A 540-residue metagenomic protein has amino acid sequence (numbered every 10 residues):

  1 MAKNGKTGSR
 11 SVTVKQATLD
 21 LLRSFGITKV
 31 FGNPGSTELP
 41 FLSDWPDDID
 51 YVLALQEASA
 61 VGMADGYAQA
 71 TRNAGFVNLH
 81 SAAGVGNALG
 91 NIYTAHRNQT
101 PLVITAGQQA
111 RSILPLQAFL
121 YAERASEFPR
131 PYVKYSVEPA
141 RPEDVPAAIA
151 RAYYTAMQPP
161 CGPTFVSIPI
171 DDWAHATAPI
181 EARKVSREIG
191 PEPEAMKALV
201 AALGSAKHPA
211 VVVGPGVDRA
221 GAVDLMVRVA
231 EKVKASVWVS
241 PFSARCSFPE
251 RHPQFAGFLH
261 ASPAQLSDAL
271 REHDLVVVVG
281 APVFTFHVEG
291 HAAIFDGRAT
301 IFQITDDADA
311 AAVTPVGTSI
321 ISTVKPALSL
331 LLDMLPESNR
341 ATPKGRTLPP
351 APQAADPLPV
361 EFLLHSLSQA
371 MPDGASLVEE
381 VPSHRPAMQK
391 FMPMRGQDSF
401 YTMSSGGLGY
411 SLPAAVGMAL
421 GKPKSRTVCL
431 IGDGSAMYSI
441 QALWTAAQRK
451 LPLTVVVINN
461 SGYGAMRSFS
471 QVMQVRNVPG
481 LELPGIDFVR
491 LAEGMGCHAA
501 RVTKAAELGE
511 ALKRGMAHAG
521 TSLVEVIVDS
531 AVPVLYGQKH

Functional and structural regions predicted by a protein language model:
A2-R10, E143, E181, A201 (+3 more regions): Phosphate/pyrophosphate-binding active-site segments
N4-G5, A106-A147, F242-K344: Glycine-rich, acidic loop regions that bind phosphate or pyrophosphate groups
R10-Y93, R97: N-terminal cofactor/phosphate-binding cores enriched in small/glycine residues, especially glycine-rich loops such as
K15-T28, G32-T37, F41-S43, G345-K422: Active-site diphosphate/adenylate-binding microenvironment
G26-K29, Q69-I104, F128-E181, L199-A202 (+4 more regions): Structural signature of the thiamine diphosphate
N33-G35, V52-G62, V77-G84, A140-R141 (+3 more regions): Active-site nucleophile and cofactor-binding loops and adjacent substrate-binding regions of central metabolic enzymes
Q69, P215-F302, R395-K424, Y438-Q441 (+4 more regions): Glycine-rich, anion-gripping cofactor-binding loops and their flanking helix/strand elements in enzyme active sites
T105, I113-Y121, A261, E272 (+4 more regions): Thiamine diphosphate
